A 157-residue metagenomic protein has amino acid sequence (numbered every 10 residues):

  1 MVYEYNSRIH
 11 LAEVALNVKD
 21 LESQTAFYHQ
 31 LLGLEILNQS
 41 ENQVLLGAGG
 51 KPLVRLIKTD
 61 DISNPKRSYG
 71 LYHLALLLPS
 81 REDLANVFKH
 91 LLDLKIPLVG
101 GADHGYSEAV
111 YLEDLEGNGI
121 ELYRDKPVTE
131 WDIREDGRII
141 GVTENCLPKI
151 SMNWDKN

Functional and structural regions predicted by a protein language model:
M1-E22, L74, T129-N157: N-terminal beta-strand motif that seeds the catalytic metal site of vicinal oxygen chelate
E4-R8, G47, N64-P65, L112: Short, low-complexity cationic-aromatic patches
R8-I9, L16-E22, A75-G119: Vicinal oxygen chelate
A12-L53, I57: Core segments of cupin and vicinal oxygen chelate
S40, G70, Y106: Exposed loop/turn and edge beta-strand positions of beta-sandwich/beta-sheet ligand-binding modules
K51-R55, E116-E121: Short, charged/polar, Gly/Pro-enriched secondary-structure boundary elements
L56-D60, P65-L78: A broadly used, surface-exposed interaction patch
E121-V128: Short beta->alpha transition motifs characteristic of CBS
